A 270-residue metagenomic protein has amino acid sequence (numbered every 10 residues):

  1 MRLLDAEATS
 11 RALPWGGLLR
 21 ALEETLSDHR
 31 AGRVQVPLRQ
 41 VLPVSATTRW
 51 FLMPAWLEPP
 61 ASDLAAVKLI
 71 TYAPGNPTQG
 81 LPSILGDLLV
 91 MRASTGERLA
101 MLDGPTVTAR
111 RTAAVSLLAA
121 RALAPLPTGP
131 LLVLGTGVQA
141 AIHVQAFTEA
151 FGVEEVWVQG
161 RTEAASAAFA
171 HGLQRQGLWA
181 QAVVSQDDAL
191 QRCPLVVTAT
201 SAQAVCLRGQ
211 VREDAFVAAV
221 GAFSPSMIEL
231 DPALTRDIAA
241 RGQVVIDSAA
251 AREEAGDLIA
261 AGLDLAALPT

Functional and structural regions predicted by a protein language model:
M1-A109, L117, A124-P127: N-terminal ligand-binding/catalytic initiation module
S10, S226-T270: Adenosine-phosphate binding glycine-rich loop
L123-P130, G152, E213: Short helix-loop-beta connector
G135-G137: Glycine-rich Rossmann-fold phosphate-binding loop(s) that bind the pyrophosphate of adenine dinucleotide cofactors
A150-Q176: NAD(P)-binding Rossmann-fold cofactor-contacting core
L178-C193, L207-G209: Short acidic low-complexity segments
T200-A202, G221-A222, A249: Short glycine-/small-residue-rich Rossmann-like dinucleotide-binding loops
S201-F216, E229-P232: Rossmann-fold NAD(P) dinucleotide-binding segment
